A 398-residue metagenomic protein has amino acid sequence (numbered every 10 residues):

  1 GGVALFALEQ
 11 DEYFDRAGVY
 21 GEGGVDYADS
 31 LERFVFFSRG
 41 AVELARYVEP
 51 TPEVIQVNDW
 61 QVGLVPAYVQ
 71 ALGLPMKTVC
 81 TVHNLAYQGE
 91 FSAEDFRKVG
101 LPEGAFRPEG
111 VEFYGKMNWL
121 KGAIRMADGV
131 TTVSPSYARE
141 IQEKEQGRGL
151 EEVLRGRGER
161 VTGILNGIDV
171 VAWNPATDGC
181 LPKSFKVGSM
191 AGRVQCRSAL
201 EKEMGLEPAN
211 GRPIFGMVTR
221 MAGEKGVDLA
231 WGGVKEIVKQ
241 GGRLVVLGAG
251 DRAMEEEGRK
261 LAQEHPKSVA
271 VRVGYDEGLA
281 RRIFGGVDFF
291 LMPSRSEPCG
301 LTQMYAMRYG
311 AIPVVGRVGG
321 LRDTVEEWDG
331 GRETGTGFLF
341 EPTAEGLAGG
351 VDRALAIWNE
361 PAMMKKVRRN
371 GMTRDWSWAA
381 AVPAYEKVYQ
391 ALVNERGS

Functional and structural regions predicted by a protein language model:
G1-S398: Catalytic cores of nucleotide-sugar-dependent glycosyltransferases that transfer UDP/GDP/TDP-activated
